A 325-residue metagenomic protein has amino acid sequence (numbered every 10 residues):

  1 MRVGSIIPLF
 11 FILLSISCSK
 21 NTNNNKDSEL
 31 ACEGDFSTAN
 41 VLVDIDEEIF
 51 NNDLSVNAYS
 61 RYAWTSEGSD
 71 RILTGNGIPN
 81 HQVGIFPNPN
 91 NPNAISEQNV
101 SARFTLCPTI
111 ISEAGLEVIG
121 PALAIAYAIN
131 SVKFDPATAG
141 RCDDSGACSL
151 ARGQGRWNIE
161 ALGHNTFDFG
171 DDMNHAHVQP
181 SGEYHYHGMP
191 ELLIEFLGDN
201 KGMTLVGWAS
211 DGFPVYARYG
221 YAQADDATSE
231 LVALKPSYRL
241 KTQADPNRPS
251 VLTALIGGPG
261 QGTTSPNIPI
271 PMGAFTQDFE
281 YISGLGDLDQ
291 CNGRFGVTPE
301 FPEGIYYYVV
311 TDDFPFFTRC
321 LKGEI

Functional and structural regions predicted by a protein language model:
R2-F11: Sec-dependent signal peptide recognition, specifically the positively charged N-region followed immediately by
L14-S17: C-terminal motif of bacterial Sec signal peptides marking the signal peptidase cleavage site
S19-N21: Bacterial signal peptide processing site
N23-D168: Solvent-exposed N-terminal domain segments of exported/luminal and surface proteins
N99-S101, A122-A124, D171, S181-H185 (+4 more regions): Extracellular structured ligand-interaction cores
I129-H175, Q261-R294: Short, flexible domain-boundary/linker segments around small modular repeats
I129-V132, P180-L193, F301-P315: Extracellular/lumenal glycan-associated surfaces
F213, A227-I325: Extended, compositionally biased non-globular segments
